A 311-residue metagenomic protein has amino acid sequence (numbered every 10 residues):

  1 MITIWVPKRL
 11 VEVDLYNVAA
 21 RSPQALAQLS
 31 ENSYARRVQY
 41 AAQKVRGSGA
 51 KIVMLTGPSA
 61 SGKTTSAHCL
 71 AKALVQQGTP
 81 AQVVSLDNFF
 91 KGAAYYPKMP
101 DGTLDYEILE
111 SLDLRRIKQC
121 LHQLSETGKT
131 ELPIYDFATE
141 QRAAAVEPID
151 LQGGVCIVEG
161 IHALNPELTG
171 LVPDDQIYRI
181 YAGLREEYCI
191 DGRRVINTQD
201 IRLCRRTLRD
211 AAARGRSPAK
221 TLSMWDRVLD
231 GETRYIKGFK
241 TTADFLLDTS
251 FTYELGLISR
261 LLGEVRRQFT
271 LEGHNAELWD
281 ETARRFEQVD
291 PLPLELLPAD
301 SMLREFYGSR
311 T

Functional and structural regions predicted by a protein language model:
M1-Y40: Charged, amphipathic alpha-helical linker segments immediately N-terminal to NTP-binding catalytic cores
I2-T3, P23, Q28, T169-T311: Conserved NTP phosphate-binding and transfer environment spanning the P-loop NTPase/kinase superfamily
G47-G49, K118-D175, L222-F239, E254: Glycine-rich phosphate-binding loop used to anchor ATP phosphates in small-molecule kinases, encompassing both
V53-L55: Hydrophobic anchor at the beta1->P-loop junction of P-loop NTPases
G62: Conserved glycine(s) of the Walker
T65-L70, S85: Hydrophobic positions on the alpha1 helix immediately C-terminal to the Walker A/P-loop
K72-Q82: Post-Walker A helix-loop "phosphate-sensing" segment adjacent to the P-loop in P-loop NTPases
Q82-V84, K91-E140: Conserved nucleotide-sensing/catalytic segment adjacent to the nucleotide-binding pocket in NTP-handling enzymes
